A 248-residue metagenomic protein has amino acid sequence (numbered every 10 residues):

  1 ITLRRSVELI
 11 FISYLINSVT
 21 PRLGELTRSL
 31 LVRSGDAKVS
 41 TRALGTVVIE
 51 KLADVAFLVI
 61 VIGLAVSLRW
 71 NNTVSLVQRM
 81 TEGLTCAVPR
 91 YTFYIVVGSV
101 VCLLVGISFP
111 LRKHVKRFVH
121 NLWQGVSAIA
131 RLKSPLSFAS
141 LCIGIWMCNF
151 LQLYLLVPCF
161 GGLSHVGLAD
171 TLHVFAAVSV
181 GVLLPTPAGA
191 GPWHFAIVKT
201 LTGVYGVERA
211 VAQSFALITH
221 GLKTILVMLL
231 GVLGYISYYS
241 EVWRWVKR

Functional and structural regions predicted by a protein language model:
I1-F11, L68-L183, V207, F215-L217 (+1 more regions): Predominantly cytoplasmic-facing regulatory/coupling regions of multi-pass membrane proteins
L3-E8, E25-L26, A37-L52, V207-I218: Membrane-interface alpha-helices at helix entry/exit sites of multi-pass transporters
I12-P21, H173-H194: Transmembrane alpha-helix interface/packing and boundary motifs in multi-pass membrane proteins, characterized by
I12-T20, L44-S67, L217-L230: Membrane-embedded alpha-helical segments of transport systems, primarily multispan ion/solute transporters
L23-S34, P187-G203: Re-entrant/interfacial helical elements at transmembrane boundaries that shape and gate the permeation pathway
L31-S34, G45-T46, R117-A128, V198: Short amphipathic alpha-helical coupling elements at transmembrane boundaries
R33, V66, L153, V157-G161 (+2 more regions): Membrane-water interface at transmembrane helix exits
P185-P187, F195-H220: Hydrophobic alpha-helical transmembrane segments in multi-pass integral membrane proteins
